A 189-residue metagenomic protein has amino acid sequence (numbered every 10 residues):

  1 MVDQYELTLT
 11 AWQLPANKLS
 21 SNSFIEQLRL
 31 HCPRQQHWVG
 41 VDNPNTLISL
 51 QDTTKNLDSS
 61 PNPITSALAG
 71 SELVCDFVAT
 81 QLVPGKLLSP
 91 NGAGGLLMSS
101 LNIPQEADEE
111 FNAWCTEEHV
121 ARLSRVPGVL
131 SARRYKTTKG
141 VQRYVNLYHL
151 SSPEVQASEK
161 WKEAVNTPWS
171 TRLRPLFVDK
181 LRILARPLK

Functional and structural regions predicted by a protein language model:
M1-K189: Macromolecular interaction modules
